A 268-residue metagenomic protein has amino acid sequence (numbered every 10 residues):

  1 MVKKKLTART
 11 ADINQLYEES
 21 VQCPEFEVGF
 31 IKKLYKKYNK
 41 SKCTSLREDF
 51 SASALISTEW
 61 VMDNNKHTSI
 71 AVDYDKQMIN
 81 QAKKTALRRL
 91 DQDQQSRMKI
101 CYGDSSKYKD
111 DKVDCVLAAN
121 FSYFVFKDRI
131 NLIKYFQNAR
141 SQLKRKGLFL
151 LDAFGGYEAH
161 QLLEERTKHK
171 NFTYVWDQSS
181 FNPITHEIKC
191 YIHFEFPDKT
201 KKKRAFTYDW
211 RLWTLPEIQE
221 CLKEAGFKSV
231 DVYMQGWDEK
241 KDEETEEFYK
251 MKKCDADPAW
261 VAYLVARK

Functional and structural regions predicted by a protein language model:
K42-A52: Conserved class I S-adenosyl-L-methionine
S53-K66: Conserved SAM-binding loop of SAM-dependent methyltransferases across substrates and taxa, primarily the Class I
A82-K83: Conserved SAM-binding loop
L90-S105: Conserved SAM-binding strand-loop segment of SAM-dependent methyltransferases
Y108-V116: A short acidic, Gly/Pro-enriched loop at the edge of an enzyme's catalytic core that lines a small-molecule cofactor
N131-R145: A short glycine-rich, Lys/Arg-flanked "PGG" loop and its adjoining helix->strand segment in the class I
L150-C221: SAM-dependent methyltransferase
L212-K268: C-terminal lobe and adjacent flexible extensions of AdoMet/dcAdoMet transferase-like proteins
